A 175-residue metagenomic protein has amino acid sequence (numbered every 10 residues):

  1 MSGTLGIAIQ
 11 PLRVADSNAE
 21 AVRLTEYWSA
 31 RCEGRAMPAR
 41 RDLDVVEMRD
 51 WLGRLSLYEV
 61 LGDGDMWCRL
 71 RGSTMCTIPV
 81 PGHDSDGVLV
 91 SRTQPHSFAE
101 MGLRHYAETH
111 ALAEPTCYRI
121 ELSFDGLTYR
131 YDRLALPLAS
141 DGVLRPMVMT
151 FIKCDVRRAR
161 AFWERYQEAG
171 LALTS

Functional and structural regions predicted by a protein language model:
M1-T93, S97-S175: Intrinsically disordered, low-complexity terminal regulatory regions
